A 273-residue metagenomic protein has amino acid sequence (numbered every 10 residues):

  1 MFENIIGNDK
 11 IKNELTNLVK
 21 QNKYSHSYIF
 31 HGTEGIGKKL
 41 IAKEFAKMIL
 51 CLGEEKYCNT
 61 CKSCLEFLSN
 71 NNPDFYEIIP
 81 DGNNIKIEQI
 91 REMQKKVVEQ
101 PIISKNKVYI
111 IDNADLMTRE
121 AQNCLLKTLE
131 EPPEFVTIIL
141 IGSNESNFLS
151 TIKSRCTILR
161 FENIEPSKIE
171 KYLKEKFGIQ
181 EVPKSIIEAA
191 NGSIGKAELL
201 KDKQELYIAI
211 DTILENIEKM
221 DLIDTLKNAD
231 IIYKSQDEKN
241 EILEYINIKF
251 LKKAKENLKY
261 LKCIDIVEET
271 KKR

Functional and structural regions predicted by a protein language model:
M1-E120, K127: Clamp-loader machinery-focused feature within the broader ASCE/P-loop NTPase space
M1-M48, S63-E66, E134-V136, N144-R273: Charged, glycine-rich active-site and insertion segments that engage polyanionic ligands
E77-I79, L140, I158-R160: Structural signal for conserved beta-strand scaffold positions within catalytic alpha/beta enzyme cores
V98, N123-L140: Conserved catalytic/switch belt of AAA+ P-loop NTPases
N113, L140-E145: A short beta-strand-to-loop transition that corresponds to the Sensor-1 phosphate-sensing loop of AAA+ P-loop ATPases
